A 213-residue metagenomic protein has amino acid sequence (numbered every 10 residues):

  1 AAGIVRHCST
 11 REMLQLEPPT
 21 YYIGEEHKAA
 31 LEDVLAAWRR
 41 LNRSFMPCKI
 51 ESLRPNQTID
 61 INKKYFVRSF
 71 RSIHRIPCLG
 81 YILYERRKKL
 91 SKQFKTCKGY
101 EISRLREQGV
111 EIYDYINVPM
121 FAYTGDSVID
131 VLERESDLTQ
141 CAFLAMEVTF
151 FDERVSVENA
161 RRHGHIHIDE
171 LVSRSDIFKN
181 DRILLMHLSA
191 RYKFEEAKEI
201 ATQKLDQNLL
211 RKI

Functional and structural regions predicted by a protein language model:
A1-E12: Di-metal (Zn2+ and/or Mg2+/Mn2+) metal-binding site signature of metallo-dependent hydrolases with the MBL/beta-CASP
R11-L16, R40-R43: Arginine/glycine-rich "motif VI" loop of SF2 helicases in the C-terminal RecA-like domain
E17-T20, F45-K49, D181, R211-I213: Residue-level recognition of the N-termini of beta-strands and the immediately preceding loop/turn
P18-E26, A145, L184-M186: Short internal beta-strands
G24, T124-D126, A190: Structural motif
H27-E32, E153, Y192-E195: Short, charged/polar "capping" segments at the starts of alpha-helices and the immediately preceding loops
A37-L53: A glycine-rich helix N-cap at a beta->alpha junction
E51-L185, F194-R211: Metal-dependent phosphodiesterase/nuclease catalytic metal-binding core
